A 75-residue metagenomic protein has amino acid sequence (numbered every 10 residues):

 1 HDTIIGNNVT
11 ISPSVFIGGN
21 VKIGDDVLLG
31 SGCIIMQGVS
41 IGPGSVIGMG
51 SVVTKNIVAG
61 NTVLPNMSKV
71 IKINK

Functional and structural regions predicted by a protein language model:
H1-I71: Structural signal for interior beta-strand "rungs" in well-ordered beta-sheet cores of soluble enzyme domains
N74-K75: Conserved catalytic-core motifs of eukaryotic protein kinase domains, centered on the activation segment
